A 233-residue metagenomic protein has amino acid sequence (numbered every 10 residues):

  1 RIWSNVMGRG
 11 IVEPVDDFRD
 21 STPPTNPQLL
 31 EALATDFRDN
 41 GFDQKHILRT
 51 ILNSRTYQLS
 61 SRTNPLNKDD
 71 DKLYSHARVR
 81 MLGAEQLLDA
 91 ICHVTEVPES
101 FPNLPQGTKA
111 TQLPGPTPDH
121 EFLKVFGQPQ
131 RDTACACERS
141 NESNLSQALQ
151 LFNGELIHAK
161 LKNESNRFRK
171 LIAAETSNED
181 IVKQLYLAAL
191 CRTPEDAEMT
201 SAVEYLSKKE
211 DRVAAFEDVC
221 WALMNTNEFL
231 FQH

Functional and structural regions predicted by a protein language model:
R1-P102, C137-E138, H158-F216, L230-Q232: Primarily short, surface-exposed interaction patches in extracytoplasmic proteins
N5-G10, P118-G127: Active-site-adjacent bridging/hinge elements
T95, N103, Q112, F122-Q128 (+1 more regions): Long, His/Glu/Asp-enriched segments that create or flank divalent metal/ion-associated functional microenvironments
S146-N153, I157-K162: Catalytic cores of secreted or luminal carbohydrate-active enzymes
V219: Globin-like tetrapyrrole-binding proteins
